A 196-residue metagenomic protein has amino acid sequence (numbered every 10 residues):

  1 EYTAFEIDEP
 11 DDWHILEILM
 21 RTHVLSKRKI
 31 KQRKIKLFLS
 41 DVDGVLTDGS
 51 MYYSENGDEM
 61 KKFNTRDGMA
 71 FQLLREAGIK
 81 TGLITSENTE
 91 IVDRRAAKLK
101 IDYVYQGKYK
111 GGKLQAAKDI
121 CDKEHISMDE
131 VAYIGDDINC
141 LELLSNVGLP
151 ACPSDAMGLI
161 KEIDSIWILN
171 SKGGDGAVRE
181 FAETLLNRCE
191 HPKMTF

Functional and structural regions predicted by a protein language model:
E1-I30: Conserved alpha/beta core of the MobA/IspD/sugar-nucleotide pyrophosphorylase nucleotidyltransferase superfamily
F5, F63, I84, Q106 (+1 more regions): Glycine- and other small-residue-rich loops at beta-strand/loop junctions that grip anionic moieties
E6-D8, D12, D41-D43, D48 (+2 more regions): Acidic active-site catalytic centers that drive phospho-/nucleotidyl reactions and related ester hydrolyses
H14-E17, Q72-R75, K118, R179-E183: Predominant activation on well-ordered alpha-helical scaffold segments within soluble catalytic domains
I30, L37-S40, K80, V92-F196: C-terminal cap/substrate-recognition subdomain and adjoining C-terminal extension of metal-dependent phosphatase-like
Q32-K80: Active-site neighborhood of HAD-like aspartate-dependent phosphohydrolases
D41, T85-E87: Conserved phosphate-coupling serine/threonine residues in phosphotransfer and NTP-handling enzymes
K61, T65, E87, K108-G112: Residues at secondary-structure transition points
